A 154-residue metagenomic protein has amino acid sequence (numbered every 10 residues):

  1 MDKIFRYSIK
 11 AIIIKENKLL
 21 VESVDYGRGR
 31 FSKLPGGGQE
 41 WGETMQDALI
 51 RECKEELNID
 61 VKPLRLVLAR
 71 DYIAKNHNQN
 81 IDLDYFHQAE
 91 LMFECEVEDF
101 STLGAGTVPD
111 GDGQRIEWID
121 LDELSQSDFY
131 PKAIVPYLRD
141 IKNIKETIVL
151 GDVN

Functional and structural regions predicted by a protein language model:
M1-L34, V61, C95-V97: N-terminal strand-loop-strand
K3, G29, R70-H77: Short, solvent-exposed loop/turn segments at secondary-structure junctions
K3-F5, I81-A89, V108-G113: A generic structural micro-feature
K18-E56: Conserved Nudix-box catalytic region and its N-terminal flanking loop in Nudix hydrolases and closely related
R28-S32, G106-N154: Nudix hydrolase/Nudix homology domain
Q39, V97, L121-L124: Hydrophobic pocket-lining residues within nucleotide cofactor-binding pockets
D60-A69: A short coil-to-beta-strand element that immediately follows conserved catalytic motifs
A74-G104: Active-site-adjacent beta-strand/loop module that shapes the phosphate/pyrophosphate-binding cleft
